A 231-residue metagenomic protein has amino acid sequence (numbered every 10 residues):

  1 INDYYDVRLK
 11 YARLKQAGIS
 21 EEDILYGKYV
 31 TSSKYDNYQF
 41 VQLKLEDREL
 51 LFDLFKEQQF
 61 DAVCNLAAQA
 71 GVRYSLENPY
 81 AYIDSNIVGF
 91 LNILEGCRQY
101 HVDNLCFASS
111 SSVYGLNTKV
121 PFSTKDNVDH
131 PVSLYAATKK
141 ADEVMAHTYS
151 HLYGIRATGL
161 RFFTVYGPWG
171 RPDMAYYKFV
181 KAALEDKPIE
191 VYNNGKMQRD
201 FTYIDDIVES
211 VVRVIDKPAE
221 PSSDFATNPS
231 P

Functional and structural regions predicted by a protein language model:
I1-V165, V211-I215: N-terminal Rossmann-like NAD(P)+-binding domain of SDR-like oxidoreductases, especially those catalyzing
D6-L9, R171, A175: Short acidic-hydrophobic sequence patches enriched in Asp/Glu that either
V120-P121, P172-V180: A glycine/serine/threonine-rich, flexible loop-to-helix segment that serves as the NAD(P) cofactor-binding "lid"
K125-N127, R161-F163, Y192-M197, T227-S230: Short linear capping/connector segments at secondary-structure termini
V132, F163-D173, N193-D205: Glycine-rich "substrate-gating" loop/helix at the edge of Rossmann-like oxidoreductase active sites
H151, Y177-E190, R199-P231: Alpha-helical substrate-binding/gating segment
